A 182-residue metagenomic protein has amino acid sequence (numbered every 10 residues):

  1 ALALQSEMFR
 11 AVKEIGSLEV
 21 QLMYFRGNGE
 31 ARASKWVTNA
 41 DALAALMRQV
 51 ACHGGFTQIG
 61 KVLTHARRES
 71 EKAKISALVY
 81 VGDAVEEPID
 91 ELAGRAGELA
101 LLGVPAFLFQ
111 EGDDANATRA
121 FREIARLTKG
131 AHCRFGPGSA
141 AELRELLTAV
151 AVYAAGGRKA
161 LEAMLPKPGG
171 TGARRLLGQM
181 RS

Functional and structural regions predicted by a protein language model:
A1-K35, V62, A77-V81: Von Willebrand factor
A11-I15, R67-K74, E98: Surface-exposed acidic, glycine-flexible loop patches that form ligand/cofactor-binding and adhesion interfaces
L22, A106-L108, K129-R134: Conserved beta-strand scaffold positions in the cores of enzyme catalytic domains, especially in NTP/NDP-utilizing
E30, D41-S76, V85-P88, G112-R122: Von Willebrand factor
T38-Q49, A125-P137, R158: Acidic, Ser/Thr-rich peripheral helices and adjacent loops at domain boundaries
I75-V81, R122, A140, R158: Extended, alpha-helix-rich binding/interface surfaces that flank or overlap catalytic cores and mediate recognition
A84-L127: VWA/integrin I-like adhesion module and closely mimicked acidic/polar interface patches used
H132-S182: C-terminal "exit" segments of structured domains
